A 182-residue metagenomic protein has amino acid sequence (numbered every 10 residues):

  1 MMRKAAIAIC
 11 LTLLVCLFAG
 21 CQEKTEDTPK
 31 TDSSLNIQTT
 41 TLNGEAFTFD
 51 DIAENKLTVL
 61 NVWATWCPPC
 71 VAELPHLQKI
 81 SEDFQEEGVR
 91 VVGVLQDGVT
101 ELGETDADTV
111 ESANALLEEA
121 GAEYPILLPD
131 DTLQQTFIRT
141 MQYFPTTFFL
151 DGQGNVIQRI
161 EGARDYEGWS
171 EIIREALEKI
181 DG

Functional and structural regions predicted by a protein language model:
M1-A6: Positively charged n-region of N-terminal signal peptides that target proteins for export
C16-G20: C-terminal motif of bacterial Sec signal peptides marking the signal peptidase cleavage site
Q22-K24: Bacterial signal peptide processing site
I37-T58, F84: A short beta-strand-turn-helix
K56-T58, W63-W66, G98, Y143: Short pre-active-site segment immediately N-terminal to redox-active cysteine/selenocysteine motifs in thiol-based
V62-K79: Conserved redox-active cysteine motifs that mediate thiol-disulfide chemistry, especially di-cysteine Cys-X(1-2)-Cys
A107-L150: Short, internal strand/loop/helix patches that form the active-site neighborhood or redox-interaction surface
Y143-G182: Thiol-/selenol-based redox modules, centered on thioredoxin-like and closely related oxidoreductase domains
